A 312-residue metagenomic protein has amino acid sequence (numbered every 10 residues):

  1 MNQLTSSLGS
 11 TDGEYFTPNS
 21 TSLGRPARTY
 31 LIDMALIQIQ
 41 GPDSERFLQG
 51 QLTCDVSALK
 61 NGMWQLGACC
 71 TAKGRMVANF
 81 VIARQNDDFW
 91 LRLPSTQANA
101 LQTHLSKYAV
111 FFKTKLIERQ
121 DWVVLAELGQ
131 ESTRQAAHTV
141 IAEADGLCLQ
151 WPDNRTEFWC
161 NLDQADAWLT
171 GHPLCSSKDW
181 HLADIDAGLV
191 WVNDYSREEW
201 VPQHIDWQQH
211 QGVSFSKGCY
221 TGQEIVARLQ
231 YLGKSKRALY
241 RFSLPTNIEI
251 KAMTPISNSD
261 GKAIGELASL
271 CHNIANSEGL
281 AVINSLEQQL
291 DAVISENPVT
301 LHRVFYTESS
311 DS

Functional and structural regions predicted by a protein language model:
M1-V77: Acidic, proline/glycine-enriched N-terminal capping motif
R25-L36, V81-A187: Acidic, low-complexity central loop/insert segments
I39, V124-L128, Y240-L244: A short beta-strand micro-motif
D55-V56, S106-K113, L169-D179, N258-A263 (+1 more regions): A common structural junction motif
A68, L128-A142, N247-K262: Short amphipathic alpha-helix segments
S177, A183-W207: Short, conserved active-site entrance elements at the starts or edges of catalytic domains
I205-Q211, A227-S312: Glycine-rich, small/acidic residue-mixed loop/short-helix segments
Q223-E224: Structural motif
